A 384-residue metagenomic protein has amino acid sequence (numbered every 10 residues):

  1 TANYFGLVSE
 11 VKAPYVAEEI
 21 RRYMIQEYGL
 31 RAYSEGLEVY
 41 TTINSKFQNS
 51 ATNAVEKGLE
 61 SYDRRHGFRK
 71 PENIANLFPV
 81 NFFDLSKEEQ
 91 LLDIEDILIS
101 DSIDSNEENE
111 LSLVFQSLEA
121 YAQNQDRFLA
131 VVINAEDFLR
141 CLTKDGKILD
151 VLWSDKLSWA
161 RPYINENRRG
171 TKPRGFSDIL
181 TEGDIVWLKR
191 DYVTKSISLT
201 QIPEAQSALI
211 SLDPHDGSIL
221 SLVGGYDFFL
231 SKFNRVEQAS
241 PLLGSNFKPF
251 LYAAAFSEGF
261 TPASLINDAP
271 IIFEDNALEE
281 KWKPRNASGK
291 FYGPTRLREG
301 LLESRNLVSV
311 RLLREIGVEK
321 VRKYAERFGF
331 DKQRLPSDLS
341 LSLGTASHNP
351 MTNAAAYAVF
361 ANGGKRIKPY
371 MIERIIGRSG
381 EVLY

Functional and structural regions predicted by a protein language model:
T1-T143, L312, E326-R327, D331-K332 (+2 more regions): Non-catalytic, structured segments within soluble enzyme domains
G6-K12, H215, F260-V321, R366 (+1 more regions): Conserved catalytic neighborhood of penicillin-recognizing serine enzymes
A51, D216-G217, E237-D268, G300 (+1 more regions): Active-site SXXK
G58-N73, S112-F128, K172-I179, D184-D213 (+2 more regions): Beta-lactamase-like hydrolase cores
P71-N76, F128-D145, T200-F229, K323 (+2 more regions): A short, well-structured edge-of-sheet supersecondary motif
N167-S177, I202-S207, L230-F250, A263-A269: Short active-site loop at a secondary-structure junction that contains or immediately precedes the catalytic residue(s)
E279-P284, G317-A355, M371: Mid-domain, small-residue-enriched loop/turn segments at the edges of structured enzyme/sensor domains
Q333-S337, V359-Y384: Conserved active-site-proximal loop/helix segments of enzymes involved in bacterial cell-wall and related
